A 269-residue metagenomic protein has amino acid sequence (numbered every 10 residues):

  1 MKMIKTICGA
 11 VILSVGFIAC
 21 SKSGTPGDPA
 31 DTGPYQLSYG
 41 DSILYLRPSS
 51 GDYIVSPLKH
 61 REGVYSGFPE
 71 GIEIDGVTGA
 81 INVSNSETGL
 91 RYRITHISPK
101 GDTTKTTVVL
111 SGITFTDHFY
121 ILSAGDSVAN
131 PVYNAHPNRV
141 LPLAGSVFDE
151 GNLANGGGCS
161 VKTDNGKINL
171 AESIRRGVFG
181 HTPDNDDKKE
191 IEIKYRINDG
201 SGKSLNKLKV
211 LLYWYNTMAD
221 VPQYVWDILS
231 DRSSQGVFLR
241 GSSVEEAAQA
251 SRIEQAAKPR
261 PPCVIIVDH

Functional and structural regions predicted by a protein language model:
M1-C8: Bacterial N-terminal signal peptides that target proteins for export
V11-S14: Alpha-helical transmembrane segments
G16-A19: C-terminal motif of bacterial Sec signal peptides marking the signal peptidase cleavage site
S21-S66, V109-V161, K203, V210-H269: Solvent-exposed, low-complexity, repeat-rich "mucin-like" stalks and linkers
G24, P69, N85-E87: Disulfide-rich extracellular repeat modules and their boundaries
V64-N82, S146-G180: Low-complexity "stalk/linker" and mucin-like segments enriched in Ser/Thr/Pro/Ala/Gly
I74-A129: Intrinsically disordered, glycine/charged-rich N-terminal periplasmic/extracytoplasmic linker segments that lie
E87-D102, T106, G177-D199, L208-V210: A short beta-strand micro-motif common to beta-rich folds, especially ectodomain repeats
